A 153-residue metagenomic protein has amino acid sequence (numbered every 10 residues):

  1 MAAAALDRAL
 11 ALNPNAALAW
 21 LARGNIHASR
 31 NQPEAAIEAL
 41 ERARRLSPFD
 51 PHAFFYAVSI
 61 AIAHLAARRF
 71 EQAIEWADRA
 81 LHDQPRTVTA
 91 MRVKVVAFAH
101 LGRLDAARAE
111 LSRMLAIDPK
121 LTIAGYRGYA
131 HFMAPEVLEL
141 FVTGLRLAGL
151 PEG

Functional and structural regions predicted by a protein language model:
A2-G153: Alpha-helical protein-protein interaction modules
